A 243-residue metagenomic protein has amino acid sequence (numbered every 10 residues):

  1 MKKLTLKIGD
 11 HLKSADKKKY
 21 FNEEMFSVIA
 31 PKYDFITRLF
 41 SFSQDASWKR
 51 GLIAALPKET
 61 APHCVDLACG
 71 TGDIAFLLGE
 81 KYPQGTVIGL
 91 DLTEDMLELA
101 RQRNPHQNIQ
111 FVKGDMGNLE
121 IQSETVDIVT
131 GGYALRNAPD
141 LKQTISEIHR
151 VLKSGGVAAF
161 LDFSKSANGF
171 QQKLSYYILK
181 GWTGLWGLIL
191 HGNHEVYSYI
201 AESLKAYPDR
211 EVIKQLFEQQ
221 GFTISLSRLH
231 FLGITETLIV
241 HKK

Functional and structural regions predicted by a protein language model:
M1-E23: N-terminal auxiliary segments of SAM/dcSAM-dependent transferases
Y20, L161-L216: C-terminal alpha-helical "lid/dimerization" subdomain adjacent to the S-adenosyl-L-methionine
F42-P62, L77: Conserved alpha-helix/loop element of class I SAM-dependent methyltransferases that forms part of the SAM/SAH-binding
H63-N118: Class I SAM-dependent methyltransferase SAM/SAH-binding core
G117-I128: A short acidic, Gly/Pro-enriched loop at the edge of an enzyme's catalytic core that lines a small-molecule cofactor
D127-L141: A short SAM/SAH-binding and catalytic strip from SAM-dependent methyltransferases
K142-V157: A short glycine-rich, Lys/Arg-flanked "PGG" loop and its adjoining helix->strand segment in the class I
Q220-T223, R228-K243: Core SAM-dependent methyltransferase catalytic element
